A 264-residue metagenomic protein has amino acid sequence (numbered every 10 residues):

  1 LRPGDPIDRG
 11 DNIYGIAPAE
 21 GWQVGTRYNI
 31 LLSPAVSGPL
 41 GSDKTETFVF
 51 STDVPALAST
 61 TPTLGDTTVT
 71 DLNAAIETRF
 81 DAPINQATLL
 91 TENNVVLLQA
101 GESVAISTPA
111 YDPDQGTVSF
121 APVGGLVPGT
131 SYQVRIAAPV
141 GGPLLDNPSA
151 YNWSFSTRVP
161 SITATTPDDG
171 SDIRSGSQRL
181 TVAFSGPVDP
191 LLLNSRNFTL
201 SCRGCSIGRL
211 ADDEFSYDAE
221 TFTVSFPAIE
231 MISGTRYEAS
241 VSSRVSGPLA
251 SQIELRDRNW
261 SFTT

Functional and structural regions predicted by a protein language model:
L1-T264: Acidic, low-complexity Ser/Thr/Gly/Pro-rich repeat segments typical of extracellular/periplasmic and surface-exposed
